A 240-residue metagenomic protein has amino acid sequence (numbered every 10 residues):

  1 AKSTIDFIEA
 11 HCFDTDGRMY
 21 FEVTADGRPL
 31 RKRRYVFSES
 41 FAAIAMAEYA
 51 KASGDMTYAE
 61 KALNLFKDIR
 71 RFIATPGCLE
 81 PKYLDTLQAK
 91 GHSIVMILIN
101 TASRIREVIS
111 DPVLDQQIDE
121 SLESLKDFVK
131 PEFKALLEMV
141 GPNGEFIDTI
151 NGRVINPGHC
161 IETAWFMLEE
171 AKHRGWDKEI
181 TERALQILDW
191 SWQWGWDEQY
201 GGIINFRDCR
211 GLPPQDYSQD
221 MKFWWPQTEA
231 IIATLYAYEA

Functional and structural regions predicted by a protein language model:
A1-A240: Glycan-recognition and catalytic cores of secretory/periplasmic carbohydrate-active enzymes
